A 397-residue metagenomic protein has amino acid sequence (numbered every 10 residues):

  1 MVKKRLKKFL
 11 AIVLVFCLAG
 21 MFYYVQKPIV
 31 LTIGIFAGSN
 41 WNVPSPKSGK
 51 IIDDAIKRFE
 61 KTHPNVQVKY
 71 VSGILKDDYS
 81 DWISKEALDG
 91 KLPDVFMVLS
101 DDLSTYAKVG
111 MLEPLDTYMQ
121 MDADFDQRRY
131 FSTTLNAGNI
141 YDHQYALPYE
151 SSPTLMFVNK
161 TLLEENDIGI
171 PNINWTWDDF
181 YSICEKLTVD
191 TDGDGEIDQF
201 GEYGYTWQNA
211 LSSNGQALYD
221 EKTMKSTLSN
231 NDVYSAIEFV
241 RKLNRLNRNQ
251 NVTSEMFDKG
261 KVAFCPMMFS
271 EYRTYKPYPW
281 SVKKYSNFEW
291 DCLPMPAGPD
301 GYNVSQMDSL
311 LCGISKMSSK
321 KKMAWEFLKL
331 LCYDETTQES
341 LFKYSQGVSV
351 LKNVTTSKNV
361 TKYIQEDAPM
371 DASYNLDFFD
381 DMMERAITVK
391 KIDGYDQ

Functional and structural regions predicted by a protein language model:
M1-V109, P299, E335: Conserved N-terminal structural module of periplasmic/extracytoplasmic solute-binding proteins
I35, Q67, R245, V282-N353: Extracytoplasmic/periplasmic substrate-recognition and gating elements
I74, S100-P153, N287-P296: Hinge/lid segment of periplasmic solute-binding proteins
D94-M97, A263-M268: Paired acidic/hydrophobic, glycine-rich loop segments that form the ligand-binding mouth/hinge of periplasmic-binding
D116-Y130, I173, D192-G195, F200 (+3 more regions): Short, solvent-exposed loop/beta-turn-alpha elements that line the ligand-binding surface or hinge of extracytoplasmic
I140-Y149, T154, D178-S226, F264: Extracytoplasmic/periplasmic solute-binding protein
I183-C184, K222-N251, M295: Glycine-centered hinge/linker elements that transmit conformational signals in sensory and ligand-binding systems
F342-Q397: Long, aromatic- and glycine/proline-rich binding clefts that accommodate carbohydrate-like moieties
